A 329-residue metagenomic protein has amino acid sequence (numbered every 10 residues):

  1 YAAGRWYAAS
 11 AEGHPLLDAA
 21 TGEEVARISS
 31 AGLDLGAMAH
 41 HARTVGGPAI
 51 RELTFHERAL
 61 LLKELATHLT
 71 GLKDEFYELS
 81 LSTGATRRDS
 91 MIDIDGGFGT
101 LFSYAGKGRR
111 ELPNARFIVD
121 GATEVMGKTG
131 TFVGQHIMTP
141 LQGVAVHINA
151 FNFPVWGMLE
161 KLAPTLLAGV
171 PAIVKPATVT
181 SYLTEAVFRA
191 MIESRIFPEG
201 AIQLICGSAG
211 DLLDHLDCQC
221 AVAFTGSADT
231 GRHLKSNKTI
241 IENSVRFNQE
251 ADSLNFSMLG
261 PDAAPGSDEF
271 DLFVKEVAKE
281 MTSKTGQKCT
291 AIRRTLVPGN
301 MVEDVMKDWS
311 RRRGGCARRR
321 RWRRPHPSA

Functional and structural regions predicted by a protein language model:
Y1-T129: N-terminal Rossmann-like NAD(P)+-binding subdomain of aldehyde/semialdehyde dehydrogenases
R5, Q135-I137, T285-G286: Short Gly/Pro-enriched turn/cap motifs at secondary-structure boundaries
G22, R58, G169, I202 (+4 more regions): Residue-level signal for inorganic ion chemistry
P113-P198: Conserved small-residue-rich beta-alpha loop and adjacent elements that most often cradle the phosphate/pyrophosphate
G134-Q135, I202-A223: A structured beta-alpha segment of the ubiquitous adenosine-cofactor-binding alpha/beta core
A145, N152, C206-L213, G226-H233: Beta-loop-alpha module in the N-terminal Rossmann-like domain of NAD(P)-dependent dehydrogenases, especially those
V174-K175, C206, Q249-A251: Hydrophobic residues in well-ordered beta-strands that form the structural core
A190-R195, Q219-A221, D229-A329: ALDH superfamily catalytic-core signature
